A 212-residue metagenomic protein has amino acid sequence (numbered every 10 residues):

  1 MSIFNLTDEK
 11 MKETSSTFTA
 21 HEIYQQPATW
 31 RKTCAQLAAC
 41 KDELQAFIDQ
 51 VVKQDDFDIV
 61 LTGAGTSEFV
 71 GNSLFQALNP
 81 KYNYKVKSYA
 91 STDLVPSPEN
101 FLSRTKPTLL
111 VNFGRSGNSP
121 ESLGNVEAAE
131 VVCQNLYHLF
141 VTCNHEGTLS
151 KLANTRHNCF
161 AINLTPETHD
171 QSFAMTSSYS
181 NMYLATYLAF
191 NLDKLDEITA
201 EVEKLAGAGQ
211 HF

Functional and structural regions predicted by a protein language model:
M1-A46, Q50-K53, E167-A206, Q210-H211: Cofactor-/ligand-binding subdomain signature composed of acidic, glycine-rich, tryptophan-containing flexible loops
K53-A206: Glycine-rich phosphate-binding loops that contact phosphosugars or nucleotide phosphates
